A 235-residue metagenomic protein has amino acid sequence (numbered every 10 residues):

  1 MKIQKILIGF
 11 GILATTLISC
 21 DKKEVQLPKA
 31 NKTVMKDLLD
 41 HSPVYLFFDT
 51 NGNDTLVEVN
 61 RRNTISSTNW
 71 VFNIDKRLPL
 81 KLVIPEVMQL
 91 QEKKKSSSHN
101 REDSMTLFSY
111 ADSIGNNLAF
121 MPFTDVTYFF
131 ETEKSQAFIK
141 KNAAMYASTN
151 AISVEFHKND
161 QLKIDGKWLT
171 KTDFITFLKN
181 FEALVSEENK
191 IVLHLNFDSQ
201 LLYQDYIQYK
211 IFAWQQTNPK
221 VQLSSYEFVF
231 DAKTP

Functional and structural regions predicted by a protein language model:
M1-I8: Bacterial N-terminal signal peptides that target proteins for export
T16-S19: C-terminal motif of bacterial Sec signal peptides marking the signal peptidase cleavage site
D21-P235: Long, low-hydrophobicity, acidic/polar, solvent-exposed interaction domains
